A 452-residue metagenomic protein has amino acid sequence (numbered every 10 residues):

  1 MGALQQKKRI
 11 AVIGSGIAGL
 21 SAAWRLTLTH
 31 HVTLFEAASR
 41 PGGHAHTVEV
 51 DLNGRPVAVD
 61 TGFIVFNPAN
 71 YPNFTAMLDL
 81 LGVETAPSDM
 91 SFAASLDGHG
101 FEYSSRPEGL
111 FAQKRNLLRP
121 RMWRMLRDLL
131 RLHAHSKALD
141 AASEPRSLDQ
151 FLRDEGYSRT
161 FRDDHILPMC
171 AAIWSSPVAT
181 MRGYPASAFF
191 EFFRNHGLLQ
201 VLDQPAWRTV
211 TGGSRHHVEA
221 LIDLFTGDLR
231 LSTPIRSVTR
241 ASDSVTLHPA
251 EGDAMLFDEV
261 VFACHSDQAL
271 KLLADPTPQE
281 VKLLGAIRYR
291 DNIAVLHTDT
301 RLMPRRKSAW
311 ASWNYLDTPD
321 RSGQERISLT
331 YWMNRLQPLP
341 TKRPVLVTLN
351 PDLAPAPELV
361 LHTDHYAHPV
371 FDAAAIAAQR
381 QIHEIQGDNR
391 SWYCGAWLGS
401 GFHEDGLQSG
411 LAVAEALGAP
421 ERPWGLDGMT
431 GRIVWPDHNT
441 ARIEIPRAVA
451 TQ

Functional and structural regions predicted by a protein language model:
L4, T233-A367: Mid-domain catalytic core of redox enzymes that form a hydrophobic substrate pocket/lid adjacent to a catalytic redox
K8-L34: N-terminal Rossmann-like FAD-binding beta1-loop-alpha1 element of flavoenzymes
A18, R40, D267: Conserved Rossmann-like nucleotide-cofactor binding loop
T27-D51: Glycine-rich FAD pyrophosphate-binding loop
V48-F74: N-terminal glycine-rich dinucleotide-binding loop that anchors FAD/FMN and/or NAD(P) in oxidoreductases
E49, S104-F111, S322-Q452: Conserved flavin/dinucleotide-binding core of flavoenzymes
P68-A186, F190-E191: Mobile amphipathic helical/loop "lid" adjacent to a hydrophobic cofactor/ligand pocket
E191-A250, M255: Helical element adjacent to the flavin cofactor pocket in flavoenzyme catalytic cores
